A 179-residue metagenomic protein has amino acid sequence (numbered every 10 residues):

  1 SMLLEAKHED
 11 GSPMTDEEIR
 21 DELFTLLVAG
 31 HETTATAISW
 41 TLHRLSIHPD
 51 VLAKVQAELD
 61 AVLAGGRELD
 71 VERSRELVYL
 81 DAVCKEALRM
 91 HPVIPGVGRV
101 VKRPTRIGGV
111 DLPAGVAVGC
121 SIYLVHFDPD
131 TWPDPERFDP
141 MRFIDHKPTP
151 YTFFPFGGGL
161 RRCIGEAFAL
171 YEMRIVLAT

Functional and structural regions predicted by a protein language model:
S1-I38, L77, V100: Conserved cytochrome P450 catalytic core segment spanning the I/J/K helices
P13-D16, D145-F154: Active-site-adjacent bridging/hinge elements
T33-L52, Q56-E58, E166-T179: Cytochrome P450 catalytic-core helices
R67-G108, P129: Conserved cytochrome P450 K-helix E-x-x-R motif and the immediately C-terminal K′/meander segment
S74, P104, C120-K147: Conserved cytochrome P450 K-helix/beta-meander segment immediately N-terminal to the heme-binding cysteine loop
